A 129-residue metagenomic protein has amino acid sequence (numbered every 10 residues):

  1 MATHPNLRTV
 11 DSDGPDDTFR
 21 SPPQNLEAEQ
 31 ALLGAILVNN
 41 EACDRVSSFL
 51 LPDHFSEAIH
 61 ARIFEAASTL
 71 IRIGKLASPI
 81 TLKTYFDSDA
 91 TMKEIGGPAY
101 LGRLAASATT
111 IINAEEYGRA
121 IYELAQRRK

Functional and structural regions predicted by a protein language model:
M1-Q126: Noncatalytic partner-interaction/assembly domains of nucleic-acid and motor enzyme complexes, especially the accessory
K129: Active-site-adjacent, His/Asp/Glu-enriched structural segments that form or flank metal-binding and acid/base networks
